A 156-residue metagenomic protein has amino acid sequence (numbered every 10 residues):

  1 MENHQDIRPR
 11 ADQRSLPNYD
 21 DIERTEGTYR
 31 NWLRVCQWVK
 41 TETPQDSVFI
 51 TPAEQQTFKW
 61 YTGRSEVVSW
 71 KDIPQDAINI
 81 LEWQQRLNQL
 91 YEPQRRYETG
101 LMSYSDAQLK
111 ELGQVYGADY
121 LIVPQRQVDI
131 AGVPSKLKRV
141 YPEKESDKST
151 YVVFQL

Functional and structural regions predicted by a protein language model:
N3-L156: Extracytoplasmic
